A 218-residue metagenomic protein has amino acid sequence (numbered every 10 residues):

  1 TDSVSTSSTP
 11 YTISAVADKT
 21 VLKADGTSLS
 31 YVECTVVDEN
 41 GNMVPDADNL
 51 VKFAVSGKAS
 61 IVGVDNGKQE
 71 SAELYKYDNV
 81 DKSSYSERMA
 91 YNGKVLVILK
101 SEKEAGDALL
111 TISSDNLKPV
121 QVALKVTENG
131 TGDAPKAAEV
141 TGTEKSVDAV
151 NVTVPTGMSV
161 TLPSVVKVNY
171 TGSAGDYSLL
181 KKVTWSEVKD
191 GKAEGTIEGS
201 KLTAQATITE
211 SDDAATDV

Functional and structural regions predicted by a protein language model:
T1-P10, S14-A24, V37-E39, A47-N49: Carbohydrate-binding surfaces of carbohydrate-active enzymes
D2-S7, K118-T127, T216-V218: Edge beta-strands of extracellular beta-sandwich domains
D2-T12, G132-K145: Proline/serine/threonine-rich low-complexity linkers at boundaries of modular beta-sandwich domains
P10-S14, F53-K76, G130-P135: Short aromatic-acidic-glycine turn motif
V21-S30, V150-V160: Short, solvent-exposed loop/linker segments at the N-terminal edge of repeated beta-sheet extracellular domains
T27-P45, V51, L110-I112, L162-G172: Beta-strand-rich structural segments
V80-K103: Short, hydrophobic beta-strand segments
S173-V218: Serine/threonine-rich, repeat-prone extracellular segments and beta-strand-based repeat modules of secreted/surface
